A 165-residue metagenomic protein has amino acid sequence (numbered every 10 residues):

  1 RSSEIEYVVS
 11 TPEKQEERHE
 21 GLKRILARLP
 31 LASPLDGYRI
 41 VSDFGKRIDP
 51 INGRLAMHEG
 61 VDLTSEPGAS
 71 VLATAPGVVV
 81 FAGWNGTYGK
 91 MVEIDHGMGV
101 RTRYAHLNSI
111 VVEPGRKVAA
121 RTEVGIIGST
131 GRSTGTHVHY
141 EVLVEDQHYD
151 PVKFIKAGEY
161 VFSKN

Functional and structural regions predicted by a protein language model:
R1-R39, D43: Non-catalytic extracellular/periplasmic "stalk" and linker regions immediately N-terminal to catalytic or recognition
A27-N165: Catalytic cores of peptidoglycan-degrading enzymes
